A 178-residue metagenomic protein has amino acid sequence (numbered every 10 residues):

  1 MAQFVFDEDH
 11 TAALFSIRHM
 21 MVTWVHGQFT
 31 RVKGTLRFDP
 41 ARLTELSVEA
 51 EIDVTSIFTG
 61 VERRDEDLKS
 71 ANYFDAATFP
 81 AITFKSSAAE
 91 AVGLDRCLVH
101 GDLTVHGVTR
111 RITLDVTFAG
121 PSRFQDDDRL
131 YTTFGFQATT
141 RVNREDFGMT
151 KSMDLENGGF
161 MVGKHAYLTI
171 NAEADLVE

Functional and structural regions predicted by a protein language model:
M1-E178: Low-complexity, acidic/polar, glycine-enriched regions of mature
